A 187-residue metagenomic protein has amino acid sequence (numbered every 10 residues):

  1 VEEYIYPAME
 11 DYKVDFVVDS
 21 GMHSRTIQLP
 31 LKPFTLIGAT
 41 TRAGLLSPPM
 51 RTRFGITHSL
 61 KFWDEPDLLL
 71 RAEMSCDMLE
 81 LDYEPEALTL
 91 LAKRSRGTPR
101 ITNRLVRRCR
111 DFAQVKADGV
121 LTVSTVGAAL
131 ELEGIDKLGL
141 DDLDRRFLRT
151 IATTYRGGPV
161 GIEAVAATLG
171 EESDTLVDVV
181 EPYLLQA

Functional and structural regions predicted by a protein language model:
V1, G21-S24, F34-L36, T41-L46 (+3 more regions): Conserved nucleotide-binding/hydrolysis micro-motifs of P-loop NTPases
E2-T35, L45, I56: Conserved catalytic/switch belt of AAA+ P-loop NTPases
L45-K93, N103-R104: Conserved AAA+ ATPase core "coupling" helix
E84-P85, S95-R110, G119-V123, L140-D144 (+2 more regions): The conserved phosphate-sensing helix
F112, T150-T154, T168: Short amphipathic alpha-helical elements of helix-turn-helix/winged-helix folds
V126, L130-P159: Winged-helix-like regulatory helical subdomains adjacent to P-loop NTPase cores
R156-L169: Short acidic, hydrophobic short linear motifs in intrinsically disordered regions
G170-Q186: Short amphipathic alpha-helical interaction segments
